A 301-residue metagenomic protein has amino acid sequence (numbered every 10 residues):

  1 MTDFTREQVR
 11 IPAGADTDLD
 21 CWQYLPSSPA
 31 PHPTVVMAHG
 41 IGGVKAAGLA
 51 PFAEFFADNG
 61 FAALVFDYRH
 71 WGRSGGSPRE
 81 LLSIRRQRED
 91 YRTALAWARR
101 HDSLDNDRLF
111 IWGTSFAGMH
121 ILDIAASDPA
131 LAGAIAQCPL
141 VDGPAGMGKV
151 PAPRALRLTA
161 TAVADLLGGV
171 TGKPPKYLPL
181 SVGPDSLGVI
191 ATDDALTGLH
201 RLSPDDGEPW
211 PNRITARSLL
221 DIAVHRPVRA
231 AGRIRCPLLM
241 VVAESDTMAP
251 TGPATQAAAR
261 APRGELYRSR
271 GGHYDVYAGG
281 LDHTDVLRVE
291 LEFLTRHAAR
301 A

Functional and structural regions predicted by a protein language model:
M1-P29, A278: N-terminal cap/lid segment of alpha/beta-hydrolase-fold proteins
G14, K45-G48, W71-N106, F110 (+1 more regions): Catalytic nucleophile-loop/oxyanion-hole region of alpha/beta-hydrolase and closely related hydrolase-like folds
G42-E54, Y68, G252: The serine-hydrolase catalytic nucleophile loop
F55-G75: Conserved alpha/beta-hydrolase
L122-L202: Alpha/beta-hydrolase-fold enzymes
I234, M240-V242: Short beta-strand/loop motif that positions the catalytic acidic residue of the alpha/beta-hydrolase fold
T247-P253: Conserved alpha/beta-hydrolase "acid-adjacent" motif
S269-A301: Catalytic active-site module of serine/aspartate enzymes centered on a nucleophile-bearing elbow/loop
